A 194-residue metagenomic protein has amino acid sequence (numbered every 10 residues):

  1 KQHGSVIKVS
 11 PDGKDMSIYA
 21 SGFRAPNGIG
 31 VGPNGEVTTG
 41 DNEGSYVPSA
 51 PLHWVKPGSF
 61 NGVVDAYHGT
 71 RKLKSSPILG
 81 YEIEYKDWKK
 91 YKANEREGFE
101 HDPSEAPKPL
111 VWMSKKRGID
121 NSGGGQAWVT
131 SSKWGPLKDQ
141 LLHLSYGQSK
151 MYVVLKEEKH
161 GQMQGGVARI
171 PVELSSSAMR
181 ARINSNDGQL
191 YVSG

Functional and structural regions predicted by a protein language model:
K1-G194: Beta-propeller domains with acidic blade repeats across secreted/periplasmic ectodomains and cytosolic WD/CNH propellers
